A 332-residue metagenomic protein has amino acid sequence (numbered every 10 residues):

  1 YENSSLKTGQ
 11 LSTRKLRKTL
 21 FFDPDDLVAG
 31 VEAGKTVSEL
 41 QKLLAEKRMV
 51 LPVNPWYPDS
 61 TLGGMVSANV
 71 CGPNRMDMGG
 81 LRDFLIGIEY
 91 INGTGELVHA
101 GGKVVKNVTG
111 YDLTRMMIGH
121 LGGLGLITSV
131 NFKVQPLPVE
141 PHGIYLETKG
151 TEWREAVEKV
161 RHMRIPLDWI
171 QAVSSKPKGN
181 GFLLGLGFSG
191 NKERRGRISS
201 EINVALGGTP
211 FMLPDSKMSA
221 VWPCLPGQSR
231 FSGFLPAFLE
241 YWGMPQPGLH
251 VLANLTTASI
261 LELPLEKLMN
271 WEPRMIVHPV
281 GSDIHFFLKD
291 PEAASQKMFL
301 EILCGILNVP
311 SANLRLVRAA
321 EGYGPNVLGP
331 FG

Functional and structural regions predicted by a protein language model:
Y1, V53-M65: Short, glycine/charge-rich beta-strand/loop segments that flank catalytic centers and engage negatively charged groups
Y1-E2, T36, M65-V66, N74 (+3 more regions): Gly/Ser/Thr-rich beta-alpha loop segments that engage phosphate groups in nucleotides
S4-K7, S12-R14, M49, Y57 (+1 more regions): Conserved glycine-rich FAD pyrophosphate-binding loop
T13-W56, V70-K103, P136-G150: N-terminal glycine-rich flavin-associated loop
P24-V28, V139-G143, G181-L183, Q246-H250 (+1 more regions): Short, solvent-exposed beta-strand edge segments and adjacent coil->beta transition regions
E32, V50, M65, N74 (+8 more regions): Structured catalytic cores of enzymes that bind and process phosphorylated ligands/cofactors
S38-E39, T151-A156, K192-S200, S259-E266 (+1 more regions): Short, conserved charged micro-motifs
S67, I86-W242: C-terminal substrate-binding/cap subdomain adjacent to the FAD-binding core in PCMH-type and related FAD-linked
